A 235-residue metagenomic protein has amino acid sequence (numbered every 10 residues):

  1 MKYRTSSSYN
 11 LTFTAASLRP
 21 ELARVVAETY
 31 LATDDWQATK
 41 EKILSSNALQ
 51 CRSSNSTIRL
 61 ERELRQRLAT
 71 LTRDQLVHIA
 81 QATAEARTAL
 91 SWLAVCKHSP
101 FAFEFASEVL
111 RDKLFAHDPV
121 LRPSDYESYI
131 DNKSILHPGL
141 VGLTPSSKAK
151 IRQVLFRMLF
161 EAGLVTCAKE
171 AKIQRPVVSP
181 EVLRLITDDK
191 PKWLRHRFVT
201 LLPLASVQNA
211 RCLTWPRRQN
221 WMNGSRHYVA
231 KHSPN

Functional and structural regions predicted by a protein language model:
M1-A89: Eukaryotic partner-binding/assembly regions in large regulatory complexes
A23, A102-F103, P123: Short, leucine-enriched amphipathic alpha-helices that occur as contiguous helical runs
R52-K97, D118, K150-P180: Charged low-complexity interaction tracts in eukaryotic proteins
S91, H98-P119: Positively charged, polyanion-binding regions of nucleic-acid-associated proteins
R122-L136: DNA-recognition alpha helix
V141-W215, W221: Accessory, usually C-terminal, subdomains that scaffold auxiliary metal cofactors
